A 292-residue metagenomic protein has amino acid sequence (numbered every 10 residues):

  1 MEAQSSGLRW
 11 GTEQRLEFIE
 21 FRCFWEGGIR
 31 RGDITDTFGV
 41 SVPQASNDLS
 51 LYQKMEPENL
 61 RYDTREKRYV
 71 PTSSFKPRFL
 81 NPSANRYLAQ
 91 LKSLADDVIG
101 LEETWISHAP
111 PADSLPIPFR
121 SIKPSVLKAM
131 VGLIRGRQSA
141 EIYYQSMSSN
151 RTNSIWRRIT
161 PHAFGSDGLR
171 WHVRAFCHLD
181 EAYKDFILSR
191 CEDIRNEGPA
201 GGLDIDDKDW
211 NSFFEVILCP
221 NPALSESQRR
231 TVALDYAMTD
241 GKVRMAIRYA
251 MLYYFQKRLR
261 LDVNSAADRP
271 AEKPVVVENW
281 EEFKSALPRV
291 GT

Functional and structural regions predicted by a protein language model:
M1-N81, L218, R269-T292: Short, basic/aromatic recognition patches that contact phosphate-bearing ligands
E17-F21, R86-Q90, A250-L261: Short, hydrophobic/amphipathic alpha-helical patches that form generic packing surfaces within helical domains
Y52-M55, I194, R258-D262: Conserved short hydrophobic interaction patches
P71-Q145, S265-R269, K273-V276: Bulky hydrophobic/aromatic content
P111-S227: Core beta-strand-centered patch of the WYL/Sm-like small regulatory domain
N211-T292: Polybasic (Lys/Arg-rich)
